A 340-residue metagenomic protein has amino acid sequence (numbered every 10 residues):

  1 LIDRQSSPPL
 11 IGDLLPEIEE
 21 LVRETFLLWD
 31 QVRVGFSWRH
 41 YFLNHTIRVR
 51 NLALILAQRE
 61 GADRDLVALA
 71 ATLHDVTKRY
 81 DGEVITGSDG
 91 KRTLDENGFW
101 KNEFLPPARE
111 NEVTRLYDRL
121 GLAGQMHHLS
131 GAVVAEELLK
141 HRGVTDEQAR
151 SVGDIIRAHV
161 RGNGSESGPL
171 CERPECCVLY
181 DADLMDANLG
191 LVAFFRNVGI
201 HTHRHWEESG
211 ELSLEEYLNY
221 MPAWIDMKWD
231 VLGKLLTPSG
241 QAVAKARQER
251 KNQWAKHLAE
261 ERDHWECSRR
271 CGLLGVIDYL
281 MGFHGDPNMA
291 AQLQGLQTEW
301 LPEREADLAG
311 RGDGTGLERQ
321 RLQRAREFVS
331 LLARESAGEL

Functional and structural regions predicted by a protein language model:
I2-L10, S37-L43, I47, N51-D65 (+6 more regions): Divalent metal-dependent phosphate-bond-processing catalytic cores, especially two-metal-ion Mg2+/Mn2+ enzymes that act
R4-R23: Extreme N-terminal tail/first-helix region
E17-L52, T77, G87-T93, N97-L122 (+1 more regions): Active-site flanking loop/helix segments enriched in acidic
V49-R50, L54-L56, G124-H141: An active-site-proximal "capping" alpha-helix that borders the catalytic cofactor pocket
R64-V84, S88-D89, D95-L105, N111-R115 (+3 more regions): His-Asp-centered metal-binding catalytic motifs of divalent-metal-dependent phosphohydrolases/nucleases
N111-A123, A135-L139, N163-S167: Short acidic, glycine/Ser/Thr-rich loop/turn "cap" segments at secondary-structure junctions
